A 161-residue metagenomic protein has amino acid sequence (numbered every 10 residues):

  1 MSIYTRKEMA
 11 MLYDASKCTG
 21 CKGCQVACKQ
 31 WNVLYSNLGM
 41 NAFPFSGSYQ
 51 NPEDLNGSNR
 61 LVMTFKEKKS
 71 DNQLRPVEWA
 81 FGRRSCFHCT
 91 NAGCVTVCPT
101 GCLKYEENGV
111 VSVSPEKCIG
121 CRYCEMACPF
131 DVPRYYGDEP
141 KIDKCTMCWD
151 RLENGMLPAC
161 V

Functional and structural regions predicted by a protein language model:
M1-V161: Non-ligating segments of multi-cofactor redox enzymes
